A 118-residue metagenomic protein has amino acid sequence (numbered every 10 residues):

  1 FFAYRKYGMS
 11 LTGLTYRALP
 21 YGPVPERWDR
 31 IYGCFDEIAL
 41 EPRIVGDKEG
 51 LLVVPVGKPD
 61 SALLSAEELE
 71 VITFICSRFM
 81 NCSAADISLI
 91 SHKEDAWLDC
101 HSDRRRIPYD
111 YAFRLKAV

Functional and structural regions predicted by a protein language model:
F2-V118: Domain-edge interaction signal
